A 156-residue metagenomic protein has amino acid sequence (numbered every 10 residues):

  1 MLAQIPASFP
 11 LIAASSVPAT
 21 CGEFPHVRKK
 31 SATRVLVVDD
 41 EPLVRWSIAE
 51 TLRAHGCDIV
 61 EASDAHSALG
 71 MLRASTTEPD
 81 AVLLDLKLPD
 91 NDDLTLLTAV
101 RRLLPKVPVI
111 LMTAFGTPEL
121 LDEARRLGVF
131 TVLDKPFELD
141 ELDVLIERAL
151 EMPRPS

Functional and structural regions predicted by a protein language model:
R45, P89: The feature encodes the CheY-like receiver
W46-E50, A54: Charged docking surfaces used in two-component/phosphorelay signaling
E61-A81: Acidic, metal-coordinating helix/loop segments flanking the phosphotransfer/catalytic sites of two-component signaling
D64, D92-T95: Acidic catalytic/metal-coordinating carboxylates
G70, L94-K106: Short amphipathic alpha-helix used as the core "switch/output" element in two-component signaling
T95, G116-L133: Alpha4 helix (beta4-alpha4-beta5 surface) of REC/receiver domains from two-component response regulators
E119, F137-E147: C-terminal output helix
